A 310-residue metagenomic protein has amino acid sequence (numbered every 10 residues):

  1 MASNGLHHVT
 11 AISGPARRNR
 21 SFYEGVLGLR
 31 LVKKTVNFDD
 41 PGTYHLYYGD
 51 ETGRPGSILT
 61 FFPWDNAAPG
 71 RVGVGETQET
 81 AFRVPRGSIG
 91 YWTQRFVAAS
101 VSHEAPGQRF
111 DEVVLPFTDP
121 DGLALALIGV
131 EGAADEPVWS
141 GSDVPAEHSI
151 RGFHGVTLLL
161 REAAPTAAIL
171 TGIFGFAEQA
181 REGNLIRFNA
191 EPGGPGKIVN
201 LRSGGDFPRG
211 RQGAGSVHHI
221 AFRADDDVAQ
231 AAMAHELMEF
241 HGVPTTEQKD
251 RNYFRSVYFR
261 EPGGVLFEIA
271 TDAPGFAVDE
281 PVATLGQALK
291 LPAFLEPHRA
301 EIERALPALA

Functional and structural regions predicted by a protein language model:
M1, G70-R71, E104, A146-E147 (+2 more regions): Short helix-capping and inter-helix turn/linker motifs at the boundaries of alpha-helical repeat units
M1-F82, R86-A98, S102-H103, G107-E112: An N-terminus-focused feature that recognizes amino-terminal "leader" regions
M1-R18, T77-V84, G132-A167, G213-R223 (+1 more regions): N-terminal beta-strand motif that seeds the catalytic metal site of vicinal oxygen chelate
N19-E24, L46, F96, G122 (+3 more regions): Conserved active-site tyrosine of GNAT-family acetyltransferases
V32-T35, T93-G152, R181-R202, H241-A310: Vicinal oxygen chelate
E147-A234, M238-P244, E261: Surface-exposed interaction/gating patches
